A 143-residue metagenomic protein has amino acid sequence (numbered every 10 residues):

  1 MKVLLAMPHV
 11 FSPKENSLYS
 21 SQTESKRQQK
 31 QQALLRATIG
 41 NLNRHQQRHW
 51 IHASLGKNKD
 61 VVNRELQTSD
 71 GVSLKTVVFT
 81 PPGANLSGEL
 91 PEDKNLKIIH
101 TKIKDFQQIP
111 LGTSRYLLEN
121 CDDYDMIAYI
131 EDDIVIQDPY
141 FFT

Functional and structural regions predicted by a protein language model:
K2-M7, I39-L42, L74-V78: Hydrophobic targeting segments
L4-R27, Q31: A conserved hydrophobic helix/loop-capping motif in glycosyltransferases and polysaccharide synthases
P13-E15, N85-L86, I136-Q137: Eukaryotic short linear interaction motifs
S21-S73: Short, acidic, metal-binding catalytic loop of nucleotide-sugar glycosyltransferases
A37, D122, P139: Short, well-structured alpha-helical interface segments that form or flank functional binding sites
L55, V62, V72, F79-M126 (+1 more regions): Active-site-proximal specificity loops/subdomain of glycosyltransferases
E131-V135: The conserved acidic donor/metal-binding loop of glycosyltransferases
Q137-T143: Conserved donor-nucleotide/metal-binding helix-loop-beta segment in metal-dependent transferases, i.e., the alpha-helix
